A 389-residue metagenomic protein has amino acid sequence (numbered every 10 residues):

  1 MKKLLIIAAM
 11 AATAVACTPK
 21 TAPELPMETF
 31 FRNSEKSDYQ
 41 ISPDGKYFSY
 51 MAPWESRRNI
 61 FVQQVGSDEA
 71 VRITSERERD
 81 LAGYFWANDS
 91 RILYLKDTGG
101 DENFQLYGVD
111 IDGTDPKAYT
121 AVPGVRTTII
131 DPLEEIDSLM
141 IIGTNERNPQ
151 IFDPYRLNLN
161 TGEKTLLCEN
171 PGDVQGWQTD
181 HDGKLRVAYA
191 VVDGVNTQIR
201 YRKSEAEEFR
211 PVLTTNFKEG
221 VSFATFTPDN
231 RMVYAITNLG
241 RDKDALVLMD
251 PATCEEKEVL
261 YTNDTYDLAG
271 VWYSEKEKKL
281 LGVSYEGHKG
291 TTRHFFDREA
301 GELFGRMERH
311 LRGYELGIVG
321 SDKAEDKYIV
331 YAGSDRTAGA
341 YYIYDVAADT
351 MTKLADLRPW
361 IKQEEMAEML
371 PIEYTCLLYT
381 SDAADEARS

Functional and structural regions predicted by a protein language model:
L4-A12: Sec-dependent N-terminal signal peptides
V15-A16: C-terminal motif of bacterial Sec signal peptides marking the signal peptidase cleavage site
P23-W54: Mature N-terminal segment immediately following signal peptide/propeptide cleavage in secreted/periplasmic
M27, E69-A70, S75: Sequence context of c-type cytochrome heme-c attachment sites
F31-S37, E55-I60, E76-A82, A87-L378: Peripheral, non-catalytic segments that deliver or gate enzyme domains
M51-G66, V71: Beta-propeller domains
Y379-A387: Conserved small/polar residues in nucleotide/adenosyl-binding loops
